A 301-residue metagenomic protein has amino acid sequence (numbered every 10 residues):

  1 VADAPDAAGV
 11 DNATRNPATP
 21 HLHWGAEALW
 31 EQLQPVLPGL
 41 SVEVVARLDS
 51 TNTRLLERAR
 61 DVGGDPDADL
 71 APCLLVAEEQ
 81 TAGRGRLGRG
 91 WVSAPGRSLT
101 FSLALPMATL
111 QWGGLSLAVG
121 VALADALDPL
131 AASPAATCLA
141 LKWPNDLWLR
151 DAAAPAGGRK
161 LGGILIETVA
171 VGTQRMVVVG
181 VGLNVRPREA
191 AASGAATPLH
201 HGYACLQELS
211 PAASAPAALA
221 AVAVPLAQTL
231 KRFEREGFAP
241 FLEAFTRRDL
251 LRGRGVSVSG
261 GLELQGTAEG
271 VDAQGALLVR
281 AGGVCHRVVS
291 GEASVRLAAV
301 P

Functional and structural regions predicted by a protein language model:
V1-A132, A152-G158, A299-P301: N-terminal lobe of the biotin/lipoate ligase/transferase fold
S41, V119-T173, G182: Acidic (Asp/Glu) carboxylate-rich active-site/surface patches
T51, F101, L123, D146 (+3 more regions): Residue-level signal for inorganic ion chemistry
V76-E78, S102-A104, K142, L165-E167 (+1 more regions): Short beta-strand segments
L105-L110, A170, V185, S210-A212: A generic structural motif
V171-E208: Short, acidic (Asp/Glu-rich) active-site segment that either coordinates a divalent metal cofactor
L209-G261, A299-P301: Conserved, helical-rich catalytic subdomain that frames metal- and/or nucleotide-binding sites in enzyme alpha/beta
R252-P301: Conserved RNA-binding domains used in RNP assembly and mRNA/RNA metabolism
